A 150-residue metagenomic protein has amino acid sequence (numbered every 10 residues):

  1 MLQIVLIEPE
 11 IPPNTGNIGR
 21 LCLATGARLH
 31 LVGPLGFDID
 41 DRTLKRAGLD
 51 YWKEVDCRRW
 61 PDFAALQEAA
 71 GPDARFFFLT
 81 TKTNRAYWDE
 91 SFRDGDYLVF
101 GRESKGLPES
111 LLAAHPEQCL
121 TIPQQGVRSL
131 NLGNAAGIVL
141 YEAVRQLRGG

Functional and structural regions predicted by a protein language model:
M1-G150: Post-transcriptional modification and biogenesis factors for structured RNAs of the translation apparatus
